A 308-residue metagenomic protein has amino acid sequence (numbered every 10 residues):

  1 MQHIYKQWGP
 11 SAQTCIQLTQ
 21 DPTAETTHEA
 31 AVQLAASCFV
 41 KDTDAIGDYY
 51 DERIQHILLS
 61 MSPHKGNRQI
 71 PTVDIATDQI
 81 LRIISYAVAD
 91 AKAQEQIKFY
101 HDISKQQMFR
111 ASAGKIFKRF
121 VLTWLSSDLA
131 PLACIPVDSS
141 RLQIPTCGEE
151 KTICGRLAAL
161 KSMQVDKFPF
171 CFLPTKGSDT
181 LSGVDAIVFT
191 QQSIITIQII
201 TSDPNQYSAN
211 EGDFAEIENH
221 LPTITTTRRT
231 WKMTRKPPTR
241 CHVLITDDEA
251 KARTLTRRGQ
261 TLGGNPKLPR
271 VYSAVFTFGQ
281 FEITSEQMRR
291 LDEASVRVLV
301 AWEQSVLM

Functional and structural regions predicted by a protein language model:
M1-M308: Charge-enriched interaction surfaces
